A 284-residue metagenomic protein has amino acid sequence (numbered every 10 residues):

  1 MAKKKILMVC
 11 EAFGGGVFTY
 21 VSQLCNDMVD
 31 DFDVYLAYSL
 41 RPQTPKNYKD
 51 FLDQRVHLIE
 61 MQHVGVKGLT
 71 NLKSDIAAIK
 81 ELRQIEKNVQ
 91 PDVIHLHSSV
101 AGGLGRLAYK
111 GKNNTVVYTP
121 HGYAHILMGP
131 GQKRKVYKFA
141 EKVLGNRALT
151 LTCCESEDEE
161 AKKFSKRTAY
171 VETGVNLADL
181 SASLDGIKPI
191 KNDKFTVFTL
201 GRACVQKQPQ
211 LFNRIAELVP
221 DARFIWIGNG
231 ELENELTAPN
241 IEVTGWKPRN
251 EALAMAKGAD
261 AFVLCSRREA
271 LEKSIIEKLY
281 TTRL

Functional and structural regions predicted by a protein language model:
L7-V9, I190-K207, N213-E217, I225: Conserved donor-binding/catalytic core segment of Leloir-type glycosyltransferases
M8-S74, E157-K162, G230-L232: N-terminal strand-loop element at the rim of the active site of nucleotide-sugar-dependent glycosyltransferases
R83, R134-L151: Membrane-proximal helix-turn-helix segments that form the acceptor-binding/catalytic region of lipid-linked
E86, W246-K247, A254-A259: Short alpha-helical donor nucleotide-sugar binding micro-motif in glycosyltransferases
L96-G102, P120: Short His-centered aromatic/hydrophobic patch
N146-Y170, V175-D179: A short, active-site helix/loop in glycosyltransferases that binds the activated sugar's phosphate group
G174-K194, N234: Acidic anion/phosphate-binding donor-loop and adjacent secondary structure in glycosyltransferase catalytic cores
R267: Aromatic "clamp/platform" in nucleotide-sugar-dependent glycosyltransferases that forms part of the donor/acceptor
